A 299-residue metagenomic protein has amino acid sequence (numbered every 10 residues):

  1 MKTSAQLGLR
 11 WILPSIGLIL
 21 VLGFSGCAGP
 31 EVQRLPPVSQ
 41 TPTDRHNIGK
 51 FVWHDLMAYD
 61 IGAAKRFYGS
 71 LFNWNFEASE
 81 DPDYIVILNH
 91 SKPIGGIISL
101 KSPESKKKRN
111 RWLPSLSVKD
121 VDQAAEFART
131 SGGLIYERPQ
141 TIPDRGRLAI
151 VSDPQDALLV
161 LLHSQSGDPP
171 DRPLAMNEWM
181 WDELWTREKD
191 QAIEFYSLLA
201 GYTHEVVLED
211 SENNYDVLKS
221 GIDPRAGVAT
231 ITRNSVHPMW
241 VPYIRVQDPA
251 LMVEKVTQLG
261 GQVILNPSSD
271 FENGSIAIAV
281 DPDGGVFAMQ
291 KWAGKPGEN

Functional and structural regions predicted by a protein language model:
K2-I16: Bacterial N-terminal signal peptides that target proteins for export
L22-G26: C-terminal motif of bacterial Sec signal peptides marking the signal peptidase cleavage site
C27-G62, R111-L116, L162-I193, W240-P242 (+1 more regions): N-terminal beta-strand motif that seeds the catalytic metal site of vicinal oxygen chelate
P30-T41, N73-K107, D153-P154, L158-Q165 (+4 more regions): Conserved short beta-strand elements that form part of the metal-binding/catalytic scaffold of enzyme active sites
Q33-P36, D55-K92, T130, R138-G146 (+2 more regions): Core segments of cupin and vicinal oxygen chelate
D60-G62, L88-P93, P114-Q155, E188-D190 (+2 more regions): Vicinal oxygen chelate
